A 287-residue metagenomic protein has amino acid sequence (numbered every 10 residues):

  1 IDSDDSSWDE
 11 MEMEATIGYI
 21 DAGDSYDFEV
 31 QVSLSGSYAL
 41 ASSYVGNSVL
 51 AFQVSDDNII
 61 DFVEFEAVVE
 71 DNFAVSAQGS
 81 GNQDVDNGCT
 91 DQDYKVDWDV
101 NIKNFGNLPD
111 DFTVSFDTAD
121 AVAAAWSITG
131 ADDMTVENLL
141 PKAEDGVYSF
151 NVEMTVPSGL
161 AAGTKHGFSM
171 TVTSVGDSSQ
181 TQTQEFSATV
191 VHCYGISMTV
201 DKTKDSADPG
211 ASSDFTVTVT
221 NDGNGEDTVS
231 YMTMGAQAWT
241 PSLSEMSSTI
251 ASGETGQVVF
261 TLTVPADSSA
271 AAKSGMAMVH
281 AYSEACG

Functional and structural regions predicted by a protein language model:
I1-G287: Long beta-sheet-rich domains in secretory-pathway and surface-associated proteins
